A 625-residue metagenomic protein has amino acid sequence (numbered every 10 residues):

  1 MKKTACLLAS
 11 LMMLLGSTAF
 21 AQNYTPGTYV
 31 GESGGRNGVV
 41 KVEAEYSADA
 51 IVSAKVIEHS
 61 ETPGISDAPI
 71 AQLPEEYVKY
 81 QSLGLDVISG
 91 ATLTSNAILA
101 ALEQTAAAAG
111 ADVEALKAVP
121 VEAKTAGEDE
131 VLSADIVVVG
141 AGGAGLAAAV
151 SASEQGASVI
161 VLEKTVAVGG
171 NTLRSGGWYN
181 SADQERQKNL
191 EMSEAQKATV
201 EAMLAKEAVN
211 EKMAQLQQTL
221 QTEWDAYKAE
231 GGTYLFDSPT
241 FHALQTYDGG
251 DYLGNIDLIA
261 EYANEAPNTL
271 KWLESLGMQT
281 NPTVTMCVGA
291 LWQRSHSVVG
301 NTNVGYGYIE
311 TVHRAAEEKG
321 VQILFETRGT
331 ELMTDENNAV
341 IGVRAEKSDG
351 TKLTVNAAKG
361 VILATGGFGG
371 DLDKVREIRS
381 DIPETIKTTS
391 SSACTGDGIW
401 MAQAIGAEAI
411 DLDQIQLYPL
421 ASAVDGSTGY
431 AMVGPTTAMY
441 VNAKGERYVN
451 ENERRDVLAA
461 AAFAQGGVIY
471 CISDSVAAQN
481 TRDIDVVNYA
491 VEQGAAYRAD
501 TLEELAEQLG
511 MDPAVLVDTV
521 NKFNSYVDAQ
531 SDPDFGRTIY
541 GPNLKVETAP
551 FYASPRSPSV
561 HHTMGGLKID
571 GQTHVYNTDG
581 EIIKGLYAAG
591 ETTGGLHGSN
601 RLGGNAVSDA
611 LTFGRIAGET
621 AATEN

Functional and structural regions predicted by a protein language model:
N23-P120: Active-site- and interface-proximal helix/loop "cap" or "latch" segments in soluble metabolic and energy-transducing
A126-A144, I160: Beta1/beta-strand and adjacent pyrophosphate-binding region of the FAD-binding site in flavoprotein oxidoreductases
E154-S175: Glycine-rich FAD pyrophosphate-binding loop
S175-A208: N-terminal glycine-rich dinucleotide-binding loop that anchors FAD/FMN and/or NAD(P) in oxidoreductases
K206-Q215, I399-M401, E408-V515: An anion/pyrophosphate-binding glycine-rich loop and adjacent beta-alpha core in soluble alpha-beta enzymes
D237-K352, D371-D373, V520, Y526-T548: Conserved redox-cofactor binding core of oxidoreductases
E331, V515-N600: A glycine-rich dinucleotide-binding beta-alpha-beta segment and adjacent secondary-structure elements that constitute
S348-T351, V355-A421, I616: Glycine-rich loop(s) and the adjacent beta-strand/alpha-helix scaffold that form part
